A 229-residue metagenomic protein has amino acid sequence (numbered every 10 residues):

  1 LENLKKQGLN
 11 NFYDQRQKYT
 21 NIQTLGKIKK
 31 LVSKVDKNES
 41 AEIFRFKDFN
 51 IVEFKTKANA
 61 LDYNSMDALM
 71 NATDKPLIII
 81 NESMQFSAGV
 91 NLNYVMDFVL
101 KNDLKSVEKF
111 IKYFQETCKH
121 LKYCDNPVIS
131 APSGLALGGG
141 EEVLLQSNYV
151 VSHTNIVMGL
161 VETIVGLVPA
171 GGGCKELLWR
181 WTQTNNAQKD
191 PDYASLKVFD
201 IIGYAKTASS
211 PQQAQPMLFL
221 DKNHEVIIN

Functional and structural regions predicted by a protein language model:
L1-F46: NAD(P)-dependent Rossmann-like dehydrogenase/reductase catalytic/cofactor-binding core
L9, N102-D103, N229: Short, solvent-exposed helix-helix connector turns and helix-capping sites enriched in acidic/polar residues
Y19-K29, L69-M70, E162-I164, N185-Y193: Short charge-dense sequence patches
K47-F54, M66-K105, K112-A131, H153-V157: A structural preference for short, pocket-lining loop segments at secondary-structure junctions
V107-I111, Q115, K119-N229: Conserved catalytic cores of soluble enzyme domains, especially glycine-rich substrate-binding beta-alpha loops
